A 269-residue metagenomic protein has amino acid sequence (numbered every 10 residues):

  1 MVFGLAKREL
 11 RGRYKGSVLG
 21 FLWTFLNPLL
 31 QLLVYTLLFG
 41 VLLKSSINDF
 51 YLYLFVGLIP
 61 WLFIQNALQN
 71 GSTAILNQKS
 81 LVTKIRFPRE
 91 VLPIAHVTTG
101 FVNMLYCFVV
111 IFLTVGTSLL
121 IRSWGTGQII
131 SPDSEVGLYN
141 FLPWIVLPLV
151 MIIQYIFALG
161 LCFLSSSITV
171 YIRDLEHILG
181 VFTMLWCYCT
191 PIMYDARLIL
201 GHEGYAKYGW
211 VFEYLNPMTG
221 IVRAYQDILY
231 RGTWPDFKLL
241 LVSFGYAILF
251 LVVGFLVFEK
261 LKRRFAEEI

Functional and structural regions predicted by a protein language model:
M1-I269: Hydrophobic transmembrane alpha-helices and immediately adjacent juxtamembrane helices of multi-pass inner-membrane
